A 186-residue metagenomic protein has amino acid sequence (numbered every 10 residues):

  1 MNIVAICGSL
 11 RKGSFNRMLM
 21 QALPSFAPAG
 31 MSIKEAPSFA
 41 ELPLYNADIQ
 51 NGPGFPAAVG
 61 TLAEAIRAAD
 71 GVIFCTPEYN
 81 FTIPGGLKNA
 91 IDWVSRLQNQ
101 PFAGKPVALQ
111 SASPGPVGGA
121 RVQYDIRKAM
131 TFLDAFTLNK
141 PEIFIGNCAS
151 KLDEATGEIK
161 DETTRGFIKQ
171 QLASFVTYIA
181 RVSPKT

Functional and structural regions predicted by a protein language model:
M1-M31: N-terminal beta1-alpha1 ligand-phosphate binding loop
I3, N16, M20, V59 (+4 more regions): A general structural signal for well-ordered alpha-helical segments in protein cores
V4, F136-T186: Glycine-rich phosphate/pyrophosphate-binding loop and the adjoining helix
G8, S38, A112: Cofactor-binding loop segments of dinucleotide-utilizing enzymes, especially the Rossmann-like FAD- and NAD(P)+-binding
E35-P43, E142-A149: Short connector loops at secondary-structure junctions
S38-G54: N-terminal beta-loop-helix "entrance" segment that forms/cooperates in small-molecule cofactor or anionic ligand
G54-D134: Helix-loop-strand module that forms the ligand-binding subsite of alpha/beta enzymes
